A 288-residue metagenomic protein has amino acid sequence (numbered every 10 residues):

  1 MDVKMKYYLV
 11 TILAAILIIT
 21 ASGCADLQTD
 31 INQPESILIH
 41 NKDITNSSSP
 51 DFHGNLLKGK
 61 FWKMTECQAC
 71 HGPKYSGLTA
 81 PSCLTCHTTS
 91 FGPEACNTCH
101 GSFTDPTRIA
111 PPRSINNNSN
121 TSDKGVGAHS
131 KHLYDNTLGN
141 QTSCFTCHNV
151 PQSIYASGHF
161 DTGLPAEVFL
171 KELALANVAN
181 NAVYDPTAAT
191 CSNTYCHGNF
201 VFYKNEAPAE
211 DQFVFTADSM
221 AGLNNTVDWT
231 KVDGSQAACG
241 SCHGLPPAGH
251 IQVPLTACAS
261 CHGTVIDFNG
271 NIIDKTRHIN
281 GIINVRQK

Functional and structural regions predicted by a protein language model:
D2-I12: Bacterial N-terminal signal peptides that target proteins for export
K6, I18, L57: Conserved anionic group-binding/transfer micro-motifs
I19-G23: C-terminal motif of bacterial Sec signal peptides marking the signal peptidase cleavage site
C24-W62, Q68-A69, P73-K288: Flexible linker/context regions in extracytoplasmic redox proteins
